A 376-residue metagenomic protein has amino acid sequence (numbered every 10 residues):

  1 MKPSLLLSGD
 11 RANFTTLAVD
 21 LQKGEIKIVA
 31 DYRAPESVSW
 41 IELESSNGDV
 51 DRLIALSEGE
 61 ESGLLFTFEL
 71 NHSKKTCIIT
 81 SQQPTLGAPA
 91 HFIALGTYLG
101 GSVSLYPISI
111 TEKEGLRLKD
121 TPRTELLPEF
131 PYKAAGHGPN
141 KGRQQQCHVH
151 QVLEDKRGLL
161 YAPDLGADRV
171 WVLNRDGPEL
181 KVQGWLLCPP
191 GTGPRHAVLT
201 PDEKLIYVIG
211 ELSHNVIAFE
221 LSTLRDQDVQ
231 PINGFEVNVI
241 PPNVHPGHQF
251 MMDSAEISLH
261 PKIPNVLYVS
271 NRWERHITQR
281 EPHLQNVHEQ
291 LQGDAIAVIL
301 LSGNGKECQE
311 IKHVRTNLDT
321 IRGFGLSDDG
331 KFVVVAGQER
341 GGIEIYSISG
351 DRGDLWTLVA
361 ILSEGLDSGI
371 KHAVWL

Functional and structural regions predicted by a protein language model:
M1, L43-V50, D155-R157, P201-E203 (+2 more regions): Residue-level detector of Asp-centered blade-edge/turn motifs that repeat once per structural unit in beta-propeller
L5-L6, L53, I93, L160 (+3 more regions): Hydrophobic beta-strand positions that form the internal "hydrophobic ladder" of WD40/Gbeta-like beta-propeller blades
G9-R11, L56-E60, T97-L99, I108 (+8 more regions): Short loop/turn segments immediately following the C-termini of beta-strands
T16-G24, T67-K75, Y106-T121, L173-E179 (+3 more regions): Short loop/turn segments immediately following beta-strands, especially the blade-tip and inter-blade linker loops
D31-P35, Q82-L86, K141-Q144, W185-P190 (+3 more regions): Surface loop/turn motifs at the tips and blade-to-blade linkers of beta-strand repeat domains
K75-Q151: Asp-box/WD-like beta-propeller blade repeats and closely related beta-sheet repeat scaffolds
M251-G337: Loop/turn-rich, solvent-exposed surfaces of beta-rich toroidal or solenoidal domains
